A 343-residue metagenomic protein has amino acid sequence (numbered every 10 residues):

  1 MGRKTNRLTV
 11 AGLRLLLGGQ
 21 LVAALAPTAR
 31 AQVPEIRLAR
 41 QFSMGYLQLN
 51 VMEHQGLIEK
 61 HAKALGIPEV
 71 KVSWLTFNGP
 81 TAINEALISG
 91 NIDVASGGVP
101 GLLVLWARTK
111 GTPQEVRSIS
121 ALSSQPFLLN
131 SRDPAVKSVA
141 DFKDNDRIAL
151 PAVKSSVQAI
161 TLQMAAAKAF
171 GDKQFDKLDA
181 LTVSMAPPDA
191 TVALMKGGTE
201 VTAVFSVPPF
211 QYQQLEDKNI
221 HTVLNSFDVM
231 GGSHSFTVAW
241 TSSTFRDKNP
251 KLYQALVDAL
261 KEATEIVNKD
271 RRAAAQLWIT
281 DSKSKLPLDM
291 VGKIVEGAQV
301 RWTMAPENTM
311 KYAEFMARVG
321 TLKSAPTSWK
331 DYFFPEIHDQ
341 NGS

Functional and structural regions predicted by a protein language model:
M1-V10: N-terminal secretory signal peptides that target proteins for export/translocation
G12-A24: Bacterial N-terminal signal peptides
L25-A31: Sec/Tat signal peptide C-region and signal peptidase I cleavage site
Q32-F175, A180-S184, G198, T202-P208 (+1 more regions): Short, glycine-/small- and polar/acidic-enriched structural segments that line small-molecule recognition paths
F77-T81, S96, A152, S156-I160 (+5 more regions): Soluble non-cytosolic domains of exported or imported proteins
D179, P188-I279: Pocket-lining segment of extracytoplasmic ligand-binding domains
R246-K323: Secondary-structure end/capping motifs
M316-S343: Conserved C-terminal helix/tail region of periplasmic/extracytoplasmic solute-binding proteins
